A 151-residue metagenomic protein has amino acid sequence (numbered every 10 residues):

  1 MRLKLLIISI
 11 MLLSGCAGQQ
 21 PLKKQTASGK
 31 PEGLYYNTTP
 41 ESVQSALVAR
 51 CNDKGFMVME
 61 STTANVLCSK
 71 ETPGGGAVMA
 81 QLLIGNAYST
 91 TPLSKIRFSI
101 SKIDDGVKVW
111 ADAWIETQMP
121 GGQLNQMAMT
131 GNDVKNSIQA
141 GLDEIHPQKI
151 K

Functional and structural regions predicted by a protein language model:
M1-C16: Sec-dependent bacterial lipoprotein signal peptides
A17-K151: Ser/Thr-rich, low-complexity intrinsically disordered terminal regions
